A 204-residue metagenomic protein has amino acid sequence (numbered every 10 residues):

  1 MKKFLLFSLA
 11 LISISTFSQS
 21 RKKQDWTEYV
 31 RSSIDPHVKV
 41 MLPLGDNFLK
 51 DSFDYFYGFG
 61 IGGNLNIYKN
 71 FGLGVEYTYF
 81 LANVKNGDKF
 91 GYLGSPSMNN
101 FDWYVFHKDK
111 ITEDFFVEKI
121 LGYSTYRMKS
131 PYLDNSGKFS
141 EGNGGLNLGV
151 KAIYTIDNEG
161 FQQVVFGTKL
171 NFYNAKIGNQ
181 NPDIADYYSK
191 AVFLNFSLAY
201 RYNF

Functional and structural regions predicted by a protein language model:
M1-Q24, F204: Bacterial Sec-dependent N-terminal signal peptides
Q19-E76, F80, R201-N203: Short glycine/proline- and aromatic-enriched beta-strand/turn motifs that initiate or cap beta-hairpins
D25, D46-S52, D88-G94, N135-E141 (+1 more regions): Outer-membrane beta-barrel domain signature
S32, N64-L146, A152-G160, Y202: Gram-negative (and chloroplast) outer-membrane scaffold detector with strong preference for beta-barrel transmembrane
M41-G45, F80-V84, S124-M128, K169-I177 (+1 more regions): Structural signature of outer-membrane beta-barrel domains
D54-G58, M98-N100, N143-N147, A191-F193: Membrane-spanning beta-strands of outer-membrane beta-barrel proteins
L148-F204: Predominantly the C-terminal beta-signal and adjacent terminal strand-loop region of outer-membrane beta-barrel
